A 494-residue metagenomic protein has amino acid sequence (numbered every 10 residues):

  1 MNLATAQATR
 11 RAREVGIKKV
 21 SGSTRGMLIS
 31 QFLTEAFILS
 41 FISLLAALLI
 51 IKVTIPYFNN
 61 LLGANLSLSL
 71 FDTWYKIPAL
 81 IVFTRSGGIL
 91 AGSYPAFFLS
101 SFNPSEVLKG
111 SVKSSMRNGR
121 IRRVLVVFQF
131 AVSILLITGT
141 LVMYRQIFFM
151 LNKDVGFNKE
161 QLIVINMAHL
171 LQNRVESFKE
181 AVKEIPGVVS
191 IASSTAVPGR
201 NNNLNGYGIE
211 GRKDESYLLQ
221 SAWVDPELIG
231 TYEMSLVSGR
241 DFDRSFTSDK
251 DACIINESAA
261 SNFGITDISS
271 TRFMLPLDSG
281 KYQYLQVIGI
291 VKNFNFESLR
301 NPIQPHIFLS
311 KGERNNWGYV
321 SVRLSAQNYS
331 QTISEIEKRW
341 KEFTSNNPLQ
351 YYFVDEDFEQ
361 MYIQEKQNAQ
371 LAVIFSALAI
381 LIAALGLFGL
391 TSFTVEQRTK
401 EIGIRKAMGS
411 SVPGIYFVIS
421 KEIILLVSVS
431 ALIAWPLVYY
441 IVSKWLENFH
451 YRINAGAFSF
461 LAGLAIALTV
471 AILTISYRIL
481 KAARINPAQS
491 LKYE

Functional and structural regions predicted by a protein language model:
M1-R13, S40-F41, L45-A46, I121-Q146 (+3 more regions): Hydrophobic alpha-helical transmembrane segments of multi-pass inner-membrane transport and secretion
L3-T34, I38-F41, K52-Q172, L446 (+1 more regions): Alpha-helical transmembrane segments of integral membrane proteins
T9-R10, T54-V82, K113-V124, N315 (+3 more regions): Membrane-helix entry/capping segments
I17-I55, A379, K400-S443, A462 (+1 more regions): Transmembrane alpha-helical interface segments in multi-pass membrane proteins
K76-P95, I134, A384, S459-K481: Hydrophobic alpha-helical transmembrane segments of polytopic membrane proteins
F148-S216, Q220-A222, S248: Membrane-proximal extracellular/periplasmic loop immediately following the first transmembrane helix
N173, S177-I191, E257-S261, G280-A369 (+1 more regions): "Rare, low-scoring activations can occur in soluble or secreted enzymes where short amphipathic helices or signal
E215-L218, G230, R240-I254, F273-N293 (+1 more regions): Beta-strand-rich non-transmembrane domains
